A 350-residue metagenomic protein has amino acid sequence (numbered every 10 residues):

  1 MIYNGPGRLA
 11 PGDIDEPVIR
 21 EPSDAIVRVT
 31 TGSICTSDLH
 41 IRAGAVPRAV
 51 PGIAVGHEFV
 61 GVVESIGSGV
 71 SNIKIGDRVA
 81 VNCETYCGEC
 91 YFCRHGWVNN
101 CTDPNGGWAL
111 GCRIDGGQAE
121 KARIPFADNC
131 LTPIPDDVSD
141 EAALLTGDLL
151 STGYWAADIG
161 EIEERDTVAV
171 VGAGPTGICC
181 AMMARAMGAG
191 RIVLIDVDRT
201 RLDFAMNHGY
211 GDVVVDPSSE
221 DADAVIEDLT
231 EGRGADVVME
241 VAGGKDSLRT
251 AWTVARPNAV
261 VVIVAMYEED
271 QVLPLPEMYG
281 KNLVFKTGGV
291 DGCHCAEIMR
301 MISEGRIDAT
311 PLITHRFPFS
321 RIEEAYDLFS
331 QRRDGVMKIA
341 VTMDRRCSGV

Functional and structural regions predicted by a protein language model:
D15-G32, A45-R94, P135-V138: Glycine-rich beta-strand-centered segment in the early N-terminal region that forms part of a ligand/cofactor-binding
C35, N72, N82-T132, D136: Cysteine-cluster motifs in flexible loop/terminal segments that predominantly coordinate metals
D136-S219: Mid-domain Rossmann-like dinucleotide-binding core that forms the NAD(H)/NADP(H) cofactor-binding site
G160-E161, R165, M187, D203-V284 (+2 more regions): Glycine-rich cofactor phosphate-binding loops and adjacent beta1-alpha1 units of small-molecule cofactor enzyme domains
D196, A265, G289: Conserved acidic E/D residue at the C-terminus of a beta-strand in Rossmann-like folds
E220, V225, V237, R249-T253 (+1 more regions): C-terminal hydrophobic helical "lid"/dimerization subdomain of Rossmann-like NAD(P)H-dependent oxidoreductases
V260-V262, V272-L312: Rossmann-fold dehydrogenase core element
